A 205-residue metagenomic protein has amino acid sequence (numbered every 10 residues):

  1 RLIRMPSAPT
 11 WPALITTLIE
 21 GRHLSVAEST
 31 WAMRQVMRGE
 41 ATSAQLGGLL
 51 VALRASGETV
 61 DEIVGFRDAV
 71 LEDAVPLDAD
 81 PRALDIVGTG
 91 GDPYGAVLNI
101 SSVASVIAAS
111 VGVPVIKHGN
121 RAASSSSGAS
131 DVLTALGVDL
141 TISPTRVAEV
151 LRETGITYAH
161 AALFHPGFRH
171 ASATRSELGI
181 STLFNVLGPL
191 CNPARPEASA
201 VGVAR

Functional and structural regions predicted by a protein language model:
R4-V97, V111: Acidic, glycine/proline-rich low-complexity segments that act as flexible tails and inter-domain linkers
H23, D92-P93, R121, S130 (+2 more regions): Gly/Ser/Thr-rich beta-alpha loop segments that engage phosphate groups in nucleotides
L50, L98-T154: A glycine-rich phosphate/pyrophosphate-binding beta-strand-loop-alpha-helix module
D85-G88, V115-G119, L140-P144, Y158-H160 (+1 more regions): General beta-strand structural signal in soluble alpha/beta enzymes
G88-P93, G119-S125, F164: Acidic, glycine-rich active-site loops and adjacent beta-strand->loop/helix elements that engage anionic groups
L140, A204-R205: Internal gly/pro-rich beta-alpha loop/helix module that stabilizes soluble enzyme cofactors or their anionic handles
R146-A204: Phosphate/diphosphate-binding glycine-rich loops and adjacent basic-rich segments that engage nucleotide
